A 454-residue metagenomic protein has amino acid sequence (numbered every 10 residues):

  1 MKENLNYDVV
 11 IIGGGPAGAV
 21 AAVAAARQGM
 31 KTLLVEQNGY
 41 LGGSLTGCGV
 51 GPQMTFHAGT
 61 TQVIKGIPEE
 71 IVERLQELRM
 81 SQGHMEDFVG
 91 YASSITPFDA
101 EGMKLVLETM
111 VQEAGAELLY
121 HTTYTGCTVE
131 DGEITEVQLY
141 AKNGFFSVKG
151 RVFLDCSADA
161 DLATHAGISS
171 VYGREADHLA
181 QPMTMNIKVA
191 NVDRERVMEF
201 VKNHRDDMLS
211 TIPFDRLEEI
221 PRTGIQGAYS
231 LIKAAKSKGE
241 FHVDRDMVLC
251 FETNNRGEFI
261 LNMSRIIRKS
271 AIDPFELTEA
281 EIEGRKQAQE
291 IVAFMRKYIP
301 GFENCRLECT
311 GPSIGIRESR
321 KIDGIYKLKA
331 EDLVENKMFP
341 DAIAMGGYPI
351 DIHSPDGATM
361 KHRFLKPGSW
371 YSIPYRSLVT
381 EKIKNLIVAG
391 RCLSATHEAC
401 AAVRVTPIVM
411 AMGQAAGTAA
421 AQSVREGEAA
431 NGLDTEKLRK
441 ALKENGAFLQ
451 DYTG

Functional and structural regions predicted by a protein language model:
E3-G15: Beta1/beta-strand and adjacent pyrophosphate-binding region of the FAD-binding site in flavoprotein oxidoreductases
V10-I12, A21-A22, A26, G132: Membrane-embedded transmembrane-helix bundle of lipid-linked glycan/lipid transferases
G18: N-terminal Rossmann-fold NAD(P) dinucleotide-binding loop
A24, M30-K31, E36-E130, Q181: Conserved N-terminal/central alpha/beta ligand/cofactor-binding core
S44-L45, Y140-A141, F145-V152, C156-G454: Flavin (FAD/FMN)-binding glycine-rich loop and adjacent Rossmann-like elements that form
D131-V137: Short, hydrophobic/aromatic-rich segments at coil-to-beta transitions
